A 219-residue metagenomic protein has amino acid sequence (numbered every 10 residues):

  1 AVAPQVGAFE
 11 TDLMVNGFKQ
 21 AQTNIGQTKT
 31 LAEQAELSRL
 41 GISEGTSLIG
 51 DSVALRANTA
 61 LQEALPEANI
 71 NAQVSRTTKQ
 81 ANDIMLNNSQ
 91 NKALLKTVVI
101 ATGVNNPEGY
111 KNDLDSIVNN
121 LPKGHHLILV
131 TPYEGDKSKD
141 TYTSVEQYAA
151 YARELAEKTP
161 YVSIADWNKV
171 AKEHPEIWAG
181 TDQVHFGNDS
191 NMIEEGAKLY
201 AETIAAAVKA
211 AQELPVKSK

Functional and structural regions predicted by a protein language model:
A1-G45, N91-L94, K198-K219: N-terminal secretory targeting modules
A35-D113, D136-K139, T143-E146: Conserved SGNH/GDSL esterase-like catalytic core that processes O-acyl groups on lipids and polysaccharides
S47, V99, H126-I128, S163: A structural signal for isolated positions on well-ordered beta-strands in alpha/beta enzyme cores
Q62, P66, Q90, G103 (+3 more regions): Sec-exported extracytoplasmic/periplasmic mature domains
A101-V104, V130-Y133, W167: Short loop/turn segments at strand-loop or loop-helix junctions that form parts of catalytic or ligand-binding pockets
N112-N120, Q147-E154: Alpha-helical scaffolding segments of alpha/beta enzyme cores, especially the outer helices of TIM-barrel or partial
V118-Q147, A171: Active-site segments of SGNH/GDSL-like serine hydrolases that catalyze O-acetyl group transfer/hydrolysis on lipids
D140-K219: Catalytic His-Asp segment of secreted/periplasmic serine-dependent ester chemistry enzymes
